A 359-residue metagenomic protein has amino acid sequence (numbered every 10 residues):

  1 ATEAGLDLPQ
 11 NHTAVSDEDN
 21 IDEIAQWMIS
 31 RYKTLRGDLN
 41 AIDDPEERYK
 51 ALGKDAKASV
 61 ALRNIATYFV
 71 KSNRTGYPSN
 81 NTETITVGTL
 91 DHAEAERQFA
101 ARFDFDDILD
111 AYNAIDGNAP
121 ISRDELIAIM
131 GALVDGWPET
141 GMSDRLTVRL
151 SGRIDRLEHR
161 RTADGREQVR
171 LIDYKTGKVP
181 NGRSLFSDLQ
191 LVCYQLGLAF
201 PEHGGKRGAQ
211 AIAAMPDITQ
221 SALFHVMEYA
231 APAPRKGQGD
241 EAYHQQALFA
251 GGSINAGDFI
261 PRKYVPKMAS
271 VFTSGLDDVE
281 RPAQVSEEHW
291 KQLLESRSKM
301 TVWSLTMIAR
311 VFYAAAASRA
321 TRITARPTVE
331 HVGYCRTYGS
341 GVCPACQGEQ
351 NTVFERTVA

Functional and structural regions predicted by a protein language model:
A1-A359: RecB-family 4Fe-4S metal-dependent nuclease core
